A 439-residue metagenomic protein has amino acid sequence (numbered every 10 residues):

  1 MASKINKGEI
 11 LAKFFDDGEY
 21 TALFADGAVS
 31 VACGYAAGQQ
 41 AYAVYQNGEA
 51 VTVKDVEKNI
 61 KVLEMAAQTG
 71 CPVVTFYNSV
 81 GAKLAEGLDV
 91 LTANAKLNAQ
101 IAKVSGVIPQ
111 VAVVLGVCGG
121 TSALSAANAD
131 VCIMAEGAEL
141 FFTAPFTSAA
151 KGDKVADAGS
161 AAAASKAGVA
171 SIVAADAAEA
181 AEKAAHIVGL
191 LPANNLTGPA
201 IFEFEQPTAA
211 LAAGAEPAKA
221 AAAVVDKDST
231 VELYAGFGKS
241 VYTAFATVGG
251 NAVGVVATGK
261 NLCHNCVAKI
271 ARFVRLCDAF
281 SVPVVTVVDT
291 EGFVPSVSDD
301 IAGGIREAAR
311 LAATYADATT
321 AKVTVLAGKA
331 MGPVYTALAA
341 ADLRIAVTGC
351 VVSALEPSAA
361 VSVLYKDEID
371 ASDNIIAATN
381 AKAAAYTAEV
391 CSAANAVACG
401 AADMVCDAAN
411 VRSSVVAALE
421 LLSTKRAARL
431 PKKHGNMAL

Functional and structural regions predicted by a protein language model:
M1-L439: Ligand-binding clefts of soluble mixed alpha/beta catalytic domains
